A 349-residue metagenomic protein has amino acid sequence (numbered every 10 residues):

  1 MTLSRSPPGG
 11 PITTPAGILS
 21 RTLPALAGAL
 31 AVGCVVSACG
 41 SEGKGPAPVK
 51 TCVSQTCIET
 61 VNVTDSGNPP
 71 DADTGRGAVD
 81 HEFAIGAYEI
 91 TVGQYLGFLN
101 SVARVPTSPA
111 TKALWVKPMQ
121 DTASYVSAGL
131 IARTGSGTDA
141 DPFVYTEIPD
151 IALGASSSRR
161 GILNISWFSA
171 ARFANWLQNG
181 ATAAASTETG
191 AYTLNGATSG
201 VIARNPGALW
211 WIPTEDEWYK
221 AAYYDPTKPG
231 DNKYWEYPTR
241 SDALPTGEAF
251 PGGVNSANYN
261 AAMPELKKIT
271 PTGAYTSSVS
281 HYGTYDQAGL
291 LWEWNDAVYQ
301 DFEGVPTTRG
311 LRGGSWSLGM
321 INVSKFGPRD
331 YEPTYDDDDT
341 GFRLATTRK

Functional and structural regions predicted by a protein language model:
M1-S20: N-terminal secretory signal peptides that target proteins for export/translocation
T2-L3, V32-E59: Bacterial Sec-dependent N-terminal signal peptides
P48-D73, H81, S199-A203, G207-I212: GGW-centered surface loops in extracellular recognition modules
P69-A84, E248-N260, I321-Y335: Short, polar loop/linker segments at the starts of domains and inter-domain junctions
D71, N295-V305: Cytochrome P450 core scaffold surrounding the K-helix E-X-X-R motif and the conserved "meander" helix-loop region
G77, A84-E215, A221-E248, Q300: Active-site microenvironments of metalloenzymes and redox enzymes
S199-N205, L209, F250-A288, E332: Short, well-ordered junction/capping motifs at the entry into regular secondary structure
S277-S280, G304-K349: Disulfide-stabilized, aromatic/cysteine-rich ligand-recognition loop
